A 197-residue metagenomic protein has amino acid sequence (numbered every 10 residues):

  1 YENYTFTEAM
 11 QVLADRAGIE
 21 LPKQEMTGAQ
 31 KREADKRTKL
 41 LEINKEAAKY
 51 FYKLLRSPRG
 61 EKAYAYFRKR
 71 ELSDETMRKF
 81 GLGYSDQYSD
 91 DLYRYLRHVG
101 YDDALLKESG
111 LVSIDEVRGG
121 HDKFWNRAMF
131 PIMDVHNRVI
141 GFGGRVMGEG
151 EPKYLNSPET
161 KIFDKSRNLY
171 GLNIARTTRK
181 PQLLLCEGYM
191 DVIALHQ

Functional and structural regions predicted by a protein language model:
Y1-E108, S113, R127, S157: Non-catalytic accessory segments of DNA primases and related replication-initiation nucleases
T7, E61, A65, W125 (+3 more regions): Short, acidic loop-beta-alpha module within alpha/beta folds
R16, N137, P152: A short, basic-hydrophobic beta/loop patch
R97, M133-D134: Core beta-strand residues in small-molecule sensory/regulatory alpha/beta domains
G120-D122: General marker for long, soluble alpha-helical cores
V146-M147, M190: Conserved nucleotide-binding/hydrolysis micro-motifs of P-loop NTPases
G148-I162: A short, polar/charged loop-to-alpha-helix boundary motif
